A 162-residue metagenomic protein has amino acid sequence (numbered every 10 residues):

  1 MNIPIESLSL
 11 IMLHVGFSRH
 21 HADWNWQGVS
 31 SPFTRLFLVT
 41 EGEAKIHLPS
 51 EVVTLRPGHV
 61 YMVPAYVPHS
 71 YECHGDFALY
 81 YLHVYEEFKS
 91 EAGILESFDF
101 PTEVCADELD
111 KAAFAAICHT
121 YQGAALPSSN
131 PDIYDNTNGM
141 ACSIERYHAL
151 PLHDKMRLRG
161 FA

Functional and structural regions predicted by a protein language model:
M1-H14, Y61-M62, V67-K155: A hydrophobic/aromatic-rich effector-binding and dimerization subdomain of bacterial HTH-type transcriptional regulators
M1-R56, C73, K111-F114, A125: Generic protein-terminus/edge-of-domain signal
M156-A162: Extended amphipathic secondary-structure runs
